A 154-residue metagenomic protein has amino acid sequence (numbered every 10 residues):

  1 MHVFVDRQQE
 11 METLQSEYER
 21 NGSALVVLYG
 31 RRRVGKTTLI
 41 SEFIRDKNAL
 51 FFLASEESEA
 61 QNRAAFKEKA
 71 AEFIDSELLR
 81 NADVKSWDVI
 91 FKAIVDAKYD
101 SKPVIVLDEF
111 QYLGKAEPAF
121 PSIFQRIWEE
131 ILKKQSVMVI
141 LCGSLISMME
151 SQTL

Functional and structural regions predicted by a protein language model:
M1-L154: Phosphate-binding site recognition
